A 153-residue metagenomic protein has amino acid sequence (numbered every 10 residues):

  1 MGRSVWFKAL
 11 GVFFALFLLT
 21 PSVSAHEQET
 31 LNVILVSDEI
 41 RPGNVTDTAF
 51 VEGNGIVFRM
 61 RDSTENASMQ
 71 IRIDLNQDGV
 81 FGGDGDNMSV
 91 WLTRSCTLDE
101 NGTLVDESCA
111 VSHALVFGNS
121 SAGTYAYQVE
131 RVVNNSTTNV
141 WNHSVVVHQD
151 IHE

Functional and structural regions predicted by a protein language model:
M1-A25: Secretory targeting signatures
H26-G55: N-terminal edge beta-strand
S37-E39, M60-T64, I73-Q77, V129-V133 (+1 more regions): A mature extracytoplasmic/lumenal domain signature
D47-I73: Beta-strand cores of secreted/periplasmic/IMS beta-sandwich domains, seen most often in copper-related folds
T48-F50, V90, S120: Hydrophobic beta-strand core residues of beta-sandwich domains
Q77-G83: Acidic, glycine-anchored loop motifs typical of Ca2+
G83-T93: Beta-propeller fold detector
R94-E153: Extracellular/periplasmic metallocenter environments
